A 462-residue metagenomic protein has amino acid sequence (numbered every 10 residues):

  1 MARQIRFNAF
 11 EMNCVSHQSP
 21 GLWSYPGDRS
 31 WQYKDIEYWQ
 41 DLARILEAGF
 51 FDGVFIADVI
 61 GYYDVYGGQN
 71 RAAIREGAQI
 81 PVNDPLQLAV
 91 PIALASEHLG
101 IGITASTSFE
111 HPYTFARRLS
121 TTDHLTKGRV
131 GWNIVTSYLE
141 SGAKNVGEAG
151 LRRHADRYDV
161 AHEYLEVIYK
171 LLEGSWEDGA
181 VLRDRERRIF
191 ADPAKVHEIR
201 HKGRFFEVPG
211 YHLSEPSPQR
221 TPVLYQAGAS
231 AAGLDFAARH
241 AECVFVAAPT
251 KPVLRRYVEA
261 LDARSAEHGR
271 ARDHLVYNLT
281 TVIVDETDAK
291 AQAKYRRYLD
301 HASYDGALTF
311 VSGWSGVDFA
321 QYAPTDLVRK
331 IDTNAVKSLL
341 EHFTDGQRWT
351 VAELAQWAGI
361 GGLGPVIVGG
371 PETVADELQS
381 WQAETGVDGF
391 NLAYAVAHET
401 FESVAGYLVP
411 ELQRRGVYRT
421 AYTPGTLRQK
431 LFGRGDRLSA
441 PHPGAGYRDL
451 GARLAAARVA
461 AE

Functional and structural regions predicted by a protein language model:
M1-E462: N-terminal glycine-rich cofactor-binding segment that shapes the pocket for flavin-like pterin cofactors
